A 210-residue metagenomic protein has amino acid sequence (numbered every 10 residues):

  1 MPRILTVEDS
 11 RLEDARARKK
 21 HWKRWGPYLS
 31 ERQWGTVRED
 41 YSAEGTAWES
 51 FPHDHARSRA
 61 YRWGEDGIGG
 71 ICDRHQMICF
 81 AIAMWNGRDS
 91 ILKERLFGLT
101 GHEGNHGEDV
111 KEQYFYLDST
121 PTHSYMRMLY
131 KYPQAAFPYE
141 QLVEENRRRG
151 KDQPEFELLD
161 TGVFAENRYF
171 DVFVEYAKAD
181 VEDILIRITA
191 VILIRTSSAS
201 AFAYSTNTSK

Functional and structural regions predicted by a protein language model:
M1-K210: Anionic coordination/interaction segments
